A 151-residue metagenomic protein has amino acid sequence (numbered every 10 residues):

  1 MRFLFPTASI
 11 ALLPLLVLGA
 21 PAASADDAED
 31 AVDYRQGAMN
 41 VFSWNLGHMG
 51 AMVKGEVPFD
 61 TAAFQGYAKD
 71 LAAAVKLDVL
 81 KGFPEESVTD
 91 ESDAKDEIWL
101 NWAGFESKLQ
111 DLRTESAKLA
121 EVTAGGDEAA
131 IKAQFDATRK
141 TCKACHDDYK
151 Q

Functional and structural regions predicted by a protein language model:
M1-L4: Positively charged n-region of N-terminal signal peptides that target proteins for export
T7-G19: Bacterial N-terminal signal peptides
A23-D26: Boundary of Sec targeting at the N-terminus
E29-A63, Y67-Q151: Sequence context surrounding c-type heme c attachment/ligation sites in exported
